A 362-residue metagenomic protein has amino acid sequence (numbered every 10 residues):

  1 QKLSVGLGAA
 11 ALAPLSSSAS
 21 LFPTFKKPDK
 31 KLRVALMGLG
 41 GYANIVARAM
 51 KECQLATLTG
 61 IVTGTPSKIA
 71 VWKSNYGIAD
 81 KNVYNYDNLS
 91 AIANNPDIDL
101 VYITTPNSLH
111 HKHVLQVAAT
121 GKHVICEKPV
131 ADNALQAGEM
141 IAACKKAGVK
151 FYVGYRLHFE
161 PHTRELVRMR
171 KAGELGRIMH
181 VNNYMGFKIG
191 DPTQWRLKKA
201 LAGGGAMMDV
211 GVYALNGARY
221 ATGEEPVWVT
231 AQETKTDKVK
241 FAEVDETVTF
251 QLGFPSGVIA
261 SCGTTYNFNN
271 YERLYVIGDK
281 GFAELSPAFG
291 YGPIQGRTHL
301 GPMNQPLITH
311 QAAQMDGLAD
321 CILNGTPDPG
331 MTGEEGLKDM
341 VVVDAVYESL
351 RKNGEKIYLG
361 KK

Functional and structural regions predicted by a protein language model:
Q1-L21: N-terminal export signals
L7, G301-K362: C-terminal helical cap and adjacent loop that interface with cofactors, partners, or active-site loops
P14-C53: C-terminal segment of N-terminal export signals and the immediately downstream linker at the start of the mature
L55-Y76: NAD(P)-binding Rossmann-fold cofactor-contacting core
K81-A143: Beta-loop-alpha module in the N-terminal Rossmann-like domain of NAD(P)-dependent dehydrogenases, especially those
E139-R156, G176-V181: Rossmann-fold dehydrogenase core element
L157-F241, N353: Predominantly a Rossmann-like dinucleotide-binding segment in NAD(P)-dependent oxidoreductases
L215-Y291, A312-P327, Y358-K361: Contiguous beta-strand/loop segments that form the cofactor/metal-binding neighborhood of enzyme cores
